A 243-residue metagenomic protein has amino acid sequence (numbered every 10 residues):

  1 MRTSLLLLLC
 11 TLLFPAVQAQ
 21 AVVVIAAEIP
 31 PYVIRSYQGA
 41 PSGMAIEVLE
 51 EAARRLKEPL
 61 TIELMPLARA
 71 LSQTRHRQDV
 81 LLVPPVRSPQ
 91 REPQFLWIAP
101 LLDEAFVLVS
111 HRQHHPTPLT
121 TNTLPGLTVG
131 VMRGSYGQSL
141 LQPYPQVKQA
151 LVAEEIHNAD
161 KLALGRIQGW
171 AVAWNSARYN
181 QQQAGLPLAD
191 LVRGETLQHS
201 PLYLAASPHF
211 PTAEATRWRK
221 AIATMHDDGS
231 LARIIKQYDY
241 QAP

Functional and structural regions predicted by a protein language model:
Q20-M44: Short glycine-rich His-centered loop
A26-E28, D103-V107, Q182-R219, A223 (+1 more regions): Periplasmic-binding protein-like
G39-E51, R112-Q146, A150-L151, N175-S176: Bilobed "Venus flytrap"/periplasmic-binding protein-like clamshell domains and structurally analogous long
G43-R55, H114, P125-L127, S135 (+1 more regions): Extended ligand-binding regions for polar small-molecule ligands
E50, P59-L124, G134, L191-L197: Acidic, polar ligand-binding/catalytic clefts
R54, A68-V80, L96, T123 (+2 more regions): Short helices/loops that flank or line small-molecule/ion binding pockets
P59, Y136-A153, A189, I222-P243: Ligand-binding clefts/hinges and TM-proximal coupling segments of bilobed small-molecule sensing domains
P59-P66, V131, V147-E154, N158-K161 (+1 more regions): Short beta-strand-to-loop elements that line the ligand-binding cleft of bilobed periplasmic-binding protein-like
